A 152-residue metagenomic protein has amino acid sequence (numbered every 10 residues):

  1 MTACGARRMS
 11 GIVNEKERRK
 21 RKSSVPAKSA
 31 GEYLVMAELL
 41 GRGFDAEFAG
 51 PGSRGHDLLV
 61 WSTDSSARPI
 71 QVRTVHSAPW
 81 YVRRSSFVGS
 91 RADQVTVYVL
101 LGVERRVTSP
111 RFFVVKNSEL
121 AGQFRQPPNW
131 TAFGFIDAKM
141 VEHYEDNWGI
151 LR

Functional and structural regions predicted by a protein language model:
M1-R54, L59-R152: Mixed-charge (Asp/Glu-Lys/Arg
